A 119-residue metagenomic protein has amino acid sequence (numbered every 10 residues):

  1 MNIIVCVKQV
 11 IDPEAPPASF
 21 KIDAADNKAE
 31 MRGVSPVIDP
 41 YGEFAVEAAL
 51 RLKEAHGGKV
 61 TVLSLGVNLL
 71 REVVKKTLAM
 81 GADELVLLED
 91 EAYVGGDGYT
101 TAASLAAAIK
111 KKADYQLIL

Functional and structural regions predicted by a protein language model:
M1-I118: N-terminal glycine-rich FAD/FM-binding segment characteristic of electron-transfer flavoproteins
